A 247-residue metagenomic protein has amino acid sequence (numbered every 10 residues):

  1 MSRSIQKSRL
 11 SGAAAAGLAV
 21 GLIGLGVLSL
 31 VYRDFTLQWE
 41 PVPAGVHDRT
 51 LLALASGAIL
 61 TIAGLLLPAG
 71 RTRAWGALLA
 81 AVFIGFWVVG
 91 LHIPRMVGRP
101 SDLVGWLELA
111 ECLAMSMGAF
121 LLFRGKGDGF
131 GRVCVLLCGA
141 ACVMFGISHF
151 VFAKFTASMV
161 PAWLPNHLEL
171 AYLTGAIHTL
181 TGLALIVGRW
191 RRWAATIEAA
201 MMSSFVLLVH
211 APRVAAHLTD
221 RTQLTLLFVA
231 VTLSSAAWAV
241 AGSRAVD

Functional and structural regions predicted by a protein language model:
M1-D34, T50-I62, P68-V151, E169-L180 (+1 more regions): Extended, low-polarity transmembrane helix blocks
Y32-G45, F152-E169: Membrane-interface interhelical connector segments
